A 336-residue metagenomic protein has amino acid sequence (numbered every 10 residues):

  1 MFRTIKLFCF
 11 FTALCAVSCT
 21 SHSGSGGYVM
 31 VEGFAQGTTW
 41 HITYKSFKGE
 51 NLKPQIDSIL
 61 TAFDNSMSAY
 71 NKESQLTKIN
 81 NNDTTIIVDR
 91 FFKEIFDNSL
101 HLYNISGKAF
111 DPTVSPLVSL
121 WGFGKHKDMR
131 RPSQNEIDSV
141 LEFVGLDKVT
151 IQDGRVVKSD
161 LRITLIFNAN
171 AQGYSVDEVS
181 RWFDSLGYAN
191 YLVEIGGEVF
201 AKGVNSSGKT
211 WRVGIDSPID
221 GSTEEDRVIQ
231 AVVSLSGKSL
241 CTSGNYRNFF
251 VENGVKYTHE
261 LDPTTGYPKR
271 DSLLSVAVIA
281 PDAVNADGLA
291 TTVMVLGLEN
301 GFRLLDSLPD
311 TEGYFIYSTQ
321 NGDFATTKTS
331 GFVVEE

Functional and structural regions predicted by a protein language model:
F2-K6, C19-E336: Mature catalytic core of soluble alpha/beta enzymes
F11-T20: Hydrophobic h-region of N-terminal signal peptides that target proteins for export in Gram-negative bacteria
